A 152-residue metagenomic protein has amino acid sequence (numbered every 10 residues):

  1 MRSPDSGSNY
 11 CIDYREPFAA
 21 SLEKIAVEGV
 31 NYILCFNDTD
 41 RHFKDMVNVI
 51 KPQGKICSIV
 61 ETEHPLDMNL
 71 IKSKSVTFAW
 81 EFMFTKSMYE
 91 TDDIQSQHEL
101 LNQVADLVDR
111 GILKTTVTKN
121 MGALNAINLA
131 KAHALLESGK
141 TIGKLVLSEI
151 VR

Functional and structural regions predicted by a protein language model:
M1-F43: Adenosine-nucleotide cofactor-binding segment
Y10, I56-C57: A short hydrophobic/small-residue beta-strand
E23, L70-M121: C-terminal substrate-binding/catalytic core of Rossmann-like NAD(P)-dependent dehydrogenases/reductases
F43, L101-V104, L129: A general structural signal for well-ordered alpha-helical segments in protein cores
I50-K51: Helix-to-beta-strand junctions that scaffold the AdoMet/dcAdoMet cofactor pocket in Class I SAM-dependent enzymes
G54-K55, T77: Short glycine-centered segments of the SAM/dcSAM-binding site in methyltransferase folds
I112-K119, A130-R152: C-terminal capping/lid region of NAD(P)-dependent oxidoreductase domains
